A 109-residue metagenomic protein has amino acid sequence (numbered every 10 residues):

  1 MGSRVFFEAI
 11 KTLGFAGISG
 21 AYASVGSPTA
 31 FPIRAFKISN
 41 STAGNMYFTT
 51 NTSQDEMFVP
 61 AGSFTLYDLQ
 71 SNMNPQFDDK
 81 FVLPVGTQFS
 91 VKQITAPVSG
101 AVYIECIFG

Functional and structural regions predicted by a protein language model:
M1-G109: Beta-strand-centric surfaces of beta-sandwich/beta-rich domains
